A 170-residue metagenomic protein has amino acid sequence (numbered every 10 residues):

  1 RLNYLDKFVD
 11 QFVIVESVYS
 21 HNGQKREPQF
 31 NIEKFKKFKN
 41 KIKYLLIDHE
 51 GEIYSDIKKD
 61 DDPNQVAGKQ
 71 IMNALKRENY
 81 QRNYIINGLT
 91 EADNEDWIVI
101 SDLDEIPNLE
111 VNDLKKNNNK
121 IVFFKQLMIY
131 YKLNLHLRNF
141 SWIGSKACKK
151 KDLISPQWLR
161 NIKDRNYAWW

Functional and structural regions predicted by a protein language model:
R1-D6, Q11, H21-F30: Short, well-formed alpha-helical segments that are part of the catalytic scaffolds of diverse glycosyltransferases
D6, L89-T90, K115: N-terminal cationic-hydrophobic initiation segments that often serve targeting/anchoring roles
K7-F8, N31-K34, D62-V66, N117 (+1 more regions): Short, low-complexity, polar/charged sequence segments that are solvent-exposed and flexible
V9, K39, E95, N118-N119: Short, well-ordered alpha-helix to beta-strand connector turns
F12, Y44, I121-F123: Conserved beta-strand scaffold positions in the cores of enzyme catalytic domains, especially in NTP/NDP-utilizing
V13-S17: Short internal beta-strands
Y19-I100, L109: Active-site-proximal specificity loops/subdomain of glycosyltransferases
L75, E105-W170: Conserved catalytic core of nucleotide-sugar-dependent glycosyltransferases
